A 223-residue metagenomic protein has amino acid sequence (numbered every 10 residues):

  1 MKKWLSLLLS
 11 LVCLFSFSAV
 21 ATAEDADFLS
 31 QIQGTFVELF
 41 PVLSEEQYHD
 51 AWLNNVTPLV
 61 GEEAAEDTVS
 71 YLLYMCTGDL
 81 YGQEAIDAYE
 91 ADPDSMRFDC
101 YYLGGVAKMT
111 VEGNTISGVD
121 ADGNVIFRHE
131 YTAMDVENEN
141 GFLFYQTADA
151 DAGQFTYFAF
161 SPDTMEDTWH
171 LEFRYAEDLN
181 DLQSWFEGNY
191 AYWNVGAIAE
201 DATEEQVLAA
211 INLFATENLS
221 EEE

Functional and structural regions predicted by a protein language model:
W4-T22: Sec-dependent N-terminal signal peptides of Gram-positive bacterial secreted proteins and lipoproteins
T22-V37: N-terminal helix-cap/turn-to-beta initiation motif at the start of protein domains
D25, G61-A65, G78, E200 (+1 more regions): Intrinsic-disorder-associated interaction segments
P41-T77: Internal, charge-rich low-complexity segments
M75, Q83-E84: Long amphipathic alpha-helical protein-interaction segments
D87-E223: Calycin-type beta-barrel ligand-binding domains and close structural analogs
